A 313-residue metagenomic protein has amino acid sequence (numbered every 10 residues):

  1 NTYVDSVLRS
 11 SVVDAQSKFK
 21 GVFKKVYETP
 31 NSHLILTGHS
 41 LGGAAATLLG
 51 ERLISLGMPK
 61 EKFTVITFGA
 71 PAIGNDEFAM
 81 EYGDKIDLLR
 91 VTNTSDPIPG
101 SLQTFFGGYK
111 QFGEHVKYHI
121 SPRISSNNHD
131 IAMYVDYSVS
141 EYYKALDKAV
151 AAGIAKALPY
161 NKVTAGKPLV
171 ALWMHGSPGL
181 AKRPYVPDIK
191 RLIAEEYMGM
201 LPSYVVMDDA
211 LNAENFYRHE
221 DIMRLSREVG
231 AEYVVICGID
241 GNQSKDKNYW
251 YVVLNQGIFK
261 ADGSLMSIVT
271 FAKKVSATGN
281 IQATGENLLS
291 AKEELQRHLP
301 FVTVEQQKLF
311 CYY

Functional and structural regions predicted by a protein language model:
N1-T37, I54-K62, D84-D87, Y134 (+1 more regions): A conserved cap/lid and substrate-binding interface adjacent to the catalytic center of lipid-processing enzymes
I35-T37, T64-T67, L89-R90, A171-L172 (+2 more regions): Structural recognition of the beta-strand scaffold that forms the well-ordered cores of secreted hydrolase catalytic
G38-G42, A46: Gly/Ala-rich beta-loop-alpha elbow adjacent to hydrolase catalytic centers
L48-R52: Active-site signature of alpha/beta-hydrolase-fold catalytic machinery across serine- and Asp/Cys-nucleophile hydrolases
K62-A149: The feature captures the conserved acid-bearing segment of alpha/beta-hydrolase catalytic domains
K162-P168, R191, G199, E228 (+2 more regions): C-terminal/domain-edge helix-coil "capping" segments
L169-M174, V234-G238, V253-G257: Soluble periplasmic/extracytoplasmic beta-strand elements of cell-envelope proteins
L172-V229, V234, L265-I268, H298-Y312: N-terminal segment of the mature soluble domain
